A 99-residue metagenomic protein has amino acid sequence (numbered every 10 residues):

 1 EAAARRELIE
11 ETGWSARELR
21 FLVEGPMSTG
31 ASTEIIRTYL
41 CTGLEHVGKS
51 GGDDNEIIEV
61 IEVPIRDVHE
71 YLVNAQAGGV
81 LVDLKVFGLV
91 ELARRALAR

Functional and structural regions predicted by a protein language model:
E1-F21, Y39, N55, P64: The catalytic Nudix box helix
S15, V23-C41, S50: Polybasic "coupling" helices that flank or enter modular domains
F21, T29-S32, R37, N55-R99: Nudix hydrolase/Nudix homology domain
T42-G43, D67: Non-catalytic surface loops within mature trypsin-like serine protease
E45-V47: Short helix-loop capping/hinge motifs at secondary-structure junctions, enriched in acidic/polar residues
